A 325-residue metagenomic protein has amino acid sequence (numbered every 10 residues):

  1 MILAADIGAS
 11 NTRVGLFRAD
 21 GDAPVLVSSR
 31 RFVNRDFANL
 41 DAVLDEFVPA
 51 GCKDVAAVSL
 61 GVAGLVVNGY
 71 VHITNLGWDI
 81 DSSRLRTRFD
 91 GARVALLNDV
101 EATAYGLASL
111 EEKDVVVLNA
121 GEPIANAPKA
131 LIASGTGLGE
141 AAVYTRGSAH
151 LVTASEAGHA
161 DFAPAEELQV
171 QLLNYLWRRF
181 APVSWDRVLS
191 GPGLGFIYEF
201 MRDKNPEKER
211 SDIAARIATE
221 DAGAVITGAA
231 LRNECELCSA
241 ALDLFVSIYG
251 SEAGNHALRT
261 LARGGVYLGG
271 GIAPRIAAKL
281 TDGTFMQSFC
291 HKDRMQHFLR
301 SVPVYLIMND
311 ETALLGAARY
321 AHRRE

Functional and structural regions predicted by a protein language model:
M1-K53, Q171-E325: ATP-binding/phosphotransfer module of carbohydrate and carboxylate kinases, centering on a glycine-rich
I2-D6, V55-S59, A95, K129-A133 (+1 more regions): Short glycine-aspartate micro-motif
T12, L65-V67, G137-A141, F196 (+1 more regions): Short, acidic Gly/Pro/Ser/Thr-rich loop/turn segments
G51-L96, E101-D114, L131, P274-A278: Short beta-strand-loop/turn "lid" adjacent to the catalytic site in phosphate-handling enzymes
D54, D90-A92, A125-K129, S148 (+2 more regions): Short coil/turn connectors at secondary-structure junctions
V67, R93-I124, R216-S251: ATP-dependent carbohydrate kinase catalytic cores
L107, A141-T145, F200: A short secondary-structure junction signal
D114-D186, G191, A277-L280, T284-C290 (+1 more regions): Glycine-rich phosphate-binding loop of actin/hexokinase-like ATP-binding domains
